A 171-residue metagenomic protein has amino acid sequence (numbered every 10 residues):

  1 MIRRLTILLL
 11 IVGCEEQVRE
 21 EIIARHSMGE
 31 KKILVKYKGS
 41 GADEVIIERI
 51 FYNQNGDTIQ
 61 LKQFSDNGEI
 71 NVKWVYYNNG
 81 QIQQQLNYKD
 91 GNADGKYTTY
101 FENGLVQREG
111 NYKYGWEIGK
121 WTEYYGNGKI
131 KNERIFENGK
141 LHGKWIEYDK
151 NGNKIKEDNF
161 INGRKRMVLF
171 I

Functional and structural regions predicted by a protein language model:
R4-V12: Sec-dependent N-terminal signal peptides
C14-F101, L105-K113, E117-Y125, K129-E137 (+2 more regions): Periodic aromatic/glycine/histidine/acidic cluster detector with a strong bias toward beta-strand repeat architectures
